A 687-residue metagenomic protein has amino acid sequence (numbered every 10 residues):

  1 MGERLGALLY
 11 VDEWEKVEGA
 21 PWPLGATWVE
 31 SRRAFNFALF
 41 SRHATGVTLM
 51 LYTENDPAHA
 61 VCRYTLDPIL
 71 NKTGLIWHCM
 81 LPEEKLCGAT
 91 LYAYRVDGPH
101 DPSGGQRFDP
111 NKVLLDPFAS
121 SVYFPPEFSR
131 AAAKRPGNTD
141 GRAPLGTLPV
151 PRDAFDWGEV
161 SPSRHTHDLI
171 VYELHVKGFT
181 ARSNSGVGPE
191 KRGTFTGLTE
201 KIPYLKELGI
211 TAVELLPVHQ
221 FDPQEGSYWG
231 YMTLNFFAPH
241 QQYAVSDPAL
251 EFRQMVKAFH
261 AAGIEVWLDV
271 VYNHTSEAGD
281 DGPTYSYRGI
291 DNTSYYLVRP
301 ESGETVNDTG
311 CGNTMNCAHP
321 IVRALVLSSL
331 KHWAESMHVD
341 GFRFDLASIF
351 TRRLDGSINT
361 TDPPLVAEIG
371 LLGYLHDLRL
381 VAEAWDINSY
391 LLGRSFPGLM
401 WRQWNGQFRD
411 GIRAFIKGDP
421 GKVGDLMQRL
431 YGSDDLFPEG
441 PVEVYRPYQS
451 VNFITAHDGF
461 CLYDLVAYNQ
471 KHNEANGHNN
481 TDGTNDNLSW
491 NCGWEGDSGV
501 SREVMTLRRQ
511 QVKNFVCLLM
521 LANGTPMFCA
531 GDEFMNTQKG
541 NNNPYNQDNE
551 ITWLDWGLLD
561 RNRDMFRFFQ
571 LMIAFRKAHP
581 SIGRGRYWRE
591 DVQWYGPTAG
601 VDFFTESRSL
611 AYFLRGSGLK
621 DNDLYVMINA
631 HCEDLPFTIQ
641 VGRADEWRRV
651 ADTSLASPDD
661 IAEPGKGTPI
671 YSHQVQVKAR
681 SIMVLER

Functional and structural regions predicted by a protein language model:
G2-Y172, K177, L205, V504-K513 (+2 more regions): Carbohydrate-interacting/catalytic domains
S41-H43, P68-L70, E83-K85, G98 (+15 more regions): Short, flexible loop/turn elements at secondary-structure junctions
Y64, S183-T199, Y468-N473, P658-Y671: Short, polar loop/linker segments at the starts of domains and inter-domain junctions
D101-G105, T180-R182, F221-E225, H274-E277 (+5 more regions): Short catalytic/ligand-binding loop motif for oxyanion handling, primarily in non-cytosolic enzymes, centered on
Y123, H338, G356, T360-A530 (+6 more regions): Conserved alpha/beta catalytic core and glycan-binding cleft of carbohydrate-active enzymes
S163-H165, H175-V339, L346-Y374, E439: Substrate-binding/active-site clefts of carbohydrate-active enzymes
I170-Y172, V213, V266-L268, F342 (+2 more regions): Hydrophobic faces of well-ordered beta-strands that scaffold small-molecule active sites in alpha/beta enzyme cores
T199-E207, V256, L330-A334, V366-G370 (+5 more regions): Non-transmembrane alpha-helical segments in soluble domains of secreted/periplasmic/extracellular proteins
